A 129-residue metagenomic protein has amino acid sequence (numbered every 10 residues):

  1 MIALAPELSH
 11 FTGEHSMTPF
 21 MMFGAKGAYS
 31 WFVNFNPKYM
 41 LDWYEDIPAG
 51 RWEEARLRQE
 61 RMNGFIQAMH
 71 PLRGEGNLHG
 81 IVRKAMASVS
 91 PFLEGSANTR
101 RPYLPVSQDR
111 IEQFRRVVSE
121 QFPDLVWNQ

Functional and structural regions predicted by a protein language model:
M1-M69: Catalytic alpha/beta core domains of metabolic enzymes, predominantly
Y39-Q129: C-terminal alpha-helical cap/extension of soluble enzyme domains
